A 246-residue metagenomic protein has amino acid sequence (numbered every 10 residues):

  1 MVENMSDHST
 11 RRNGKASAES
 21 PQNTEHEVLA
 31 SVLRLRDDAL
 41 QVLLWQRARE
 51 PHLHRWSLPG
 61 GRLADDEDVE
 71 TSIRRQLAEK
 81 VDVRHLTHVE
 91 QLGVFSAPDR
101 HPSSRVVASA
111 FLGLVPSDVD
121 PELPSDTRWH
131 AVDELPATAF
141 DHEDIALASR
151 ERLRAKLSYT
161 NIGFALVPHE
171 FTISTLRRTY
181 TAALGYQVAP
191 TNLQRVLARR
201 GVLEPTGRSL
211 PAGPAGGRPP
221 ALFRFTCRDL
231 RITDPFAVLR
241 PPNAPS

Functional and structural regions predicted by a protein language model:
M1-N23, R34, R231-S246: Actinobacteria-biased recognition of intrinsically disordered, low-complexity terminal regions
S17-W56: N-terminal strand-loop-strand
T24-V28, Q41, E70-R74, A78-E122 (+3 more regions): Active-site segment of metal-dependent pyrophosphate-handling enzymes, primarily the Nudix hydrolase catalytic core
L58-D66, A165-L166: Short histidine-centered catalytic/ligand-binding loop motif
A110-L112, P121-S158, P168-S174, T179 (+2 more regions): NUDIX/MutT-family hydrolases
R178-Q187: Short helix-coil junctions and helix-kink-helix linkers
P205-S246: Long, intrinsically disordered, low-complexity Ser/Thr/Pro-rich regulatory/activation regions of nuclear proteins
